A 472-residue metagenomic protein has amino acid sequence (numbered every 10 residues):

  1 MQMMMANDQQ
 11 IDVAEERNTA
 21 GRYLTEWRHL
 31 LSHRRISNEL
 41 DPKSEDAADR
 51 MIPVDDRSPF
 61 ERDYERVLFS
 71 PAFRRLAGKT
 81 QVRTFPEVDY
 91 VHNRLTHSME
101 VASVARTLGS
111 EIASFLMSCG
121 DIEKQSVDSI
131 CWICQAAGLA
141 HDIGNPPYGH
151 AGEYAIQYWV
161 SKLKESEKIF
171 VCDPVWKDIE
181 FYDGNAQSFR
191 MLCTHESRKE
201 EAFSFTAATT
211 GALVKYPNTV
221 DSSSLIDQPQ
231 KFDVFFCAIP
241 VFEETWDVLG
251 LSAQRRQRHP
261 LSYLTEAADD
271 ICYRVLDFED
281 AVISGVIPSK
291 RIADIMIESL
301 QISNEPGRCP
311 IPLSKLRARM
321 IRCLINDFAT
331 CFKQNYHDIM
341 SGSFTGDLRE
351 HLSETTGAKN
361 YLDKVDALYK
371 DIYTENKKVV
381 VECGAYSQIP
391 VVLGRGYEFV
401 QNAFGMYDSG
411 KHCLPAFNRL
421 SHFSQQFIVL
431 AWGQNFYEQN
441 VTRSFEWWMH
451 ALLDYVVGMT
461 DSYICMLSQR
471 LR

Functional and structural regions predicted by a protein language model:
Q2-M4, D8-D56, L68-K79, M99 (+4 more regions): Sequence-structural signature of the catalytic-core scaffold of metal-dependent phosphohydrolases that act on
R62-F73, S353-N360: Acidic, low-complexity proline/glycine-rich segments
P71-R75, C272-V275, A329, K333 (+4 more regions): Short alpha-helix boundary/capping elements
K79-D89: A short small-residue
A253-I389, L393-Y397: Helix-loop elements that line ligand-binding/catalytic pockets
V380-R472: Charged substrate- and nucleic-acid-binding regions of tRNA-handling and nucleotidyl-transfer enzymes, centered on
